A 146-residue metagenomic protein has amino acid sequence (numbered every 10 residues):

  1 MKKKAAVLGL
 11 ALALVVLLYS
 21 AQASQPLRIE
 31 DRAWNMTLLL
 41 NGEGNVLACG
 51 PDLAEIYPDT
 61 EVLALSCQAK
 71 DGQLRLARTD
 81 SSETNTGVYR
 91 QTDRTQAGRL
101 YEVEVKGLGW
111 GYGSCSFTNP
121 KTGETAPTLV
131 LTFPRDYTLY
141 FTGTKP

Functional and structural regions predicted by a protein language model:
M1-K4: Positively charged n-region of N-terminal signal peptides that target proteins for export
G9-V16: Bacterial N-terminal signal peptides
V16-P26: Bacterial Sec-dependent signal peptides at the C-terminal "C-region" and cleavage site
S24-Y57: Tryptophan-anchored aromatic micro-motifs
E30-R32, K70, N85, R135: Residues that flank catalytic or metal-binding motifs in active/ligand-binding sites
M36-L40, L63-L65, G113-C115, L129-G143: Extended low-polarity, hydrophobic cluster-rich segments
L40-E43, V62-T125: Contiguous, well-ordered beta-strand patches that form the walls/edges of small beta-barrel/beta-sandwich domains
D59, S81-T95, T128-P146: Edge beta-strand at a domain terminus
